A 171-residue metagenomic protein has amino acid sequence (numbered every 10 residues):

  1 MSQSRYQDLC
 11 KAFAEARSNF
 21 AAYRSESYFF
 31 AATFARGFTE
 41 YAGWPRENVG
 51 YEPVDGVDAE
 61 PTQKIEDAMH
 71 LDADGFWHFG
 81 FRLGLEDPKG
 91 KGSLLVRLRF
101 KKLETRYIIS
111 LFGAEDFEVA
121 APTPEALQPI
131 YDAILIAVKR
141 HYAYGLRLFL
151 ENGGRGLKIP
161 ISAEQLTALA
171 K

Functional and structural regions predicted by a protein language model:
M1-D58: Charge-rich, low-complexity N-terminal segments
Y6-D8, T39-W44, Q63-D72, S162-K171: Short, charged low-complexity intrinsically disordered segments located at boundaries of structured domains
A12-A16, F20, L94-T105, A126 (+3 more regions): Generic hydrophobic, helix-prone segments enriched in Leu/Val/Ile
A21-Y28, D67, A120-P124, Q128: Short, charged/polar micro-motifs that form catalytic or ligand-binding hotspots
T33-G37, P61-T62, G154, K158-S162: Short amphipathic alpha-helical patches
T39, N48-K102: Amphipathic, interaction-prone secondary-structure segments
A42-P53, K89, Y142, L146-F149 (+1 more regions): Long, hydrophobic, amphipathic alpha-helical segments used as structural scaffolds
R106-K171: Glycine-rich, aromatic-bearing surface loops/beta-hairpins
